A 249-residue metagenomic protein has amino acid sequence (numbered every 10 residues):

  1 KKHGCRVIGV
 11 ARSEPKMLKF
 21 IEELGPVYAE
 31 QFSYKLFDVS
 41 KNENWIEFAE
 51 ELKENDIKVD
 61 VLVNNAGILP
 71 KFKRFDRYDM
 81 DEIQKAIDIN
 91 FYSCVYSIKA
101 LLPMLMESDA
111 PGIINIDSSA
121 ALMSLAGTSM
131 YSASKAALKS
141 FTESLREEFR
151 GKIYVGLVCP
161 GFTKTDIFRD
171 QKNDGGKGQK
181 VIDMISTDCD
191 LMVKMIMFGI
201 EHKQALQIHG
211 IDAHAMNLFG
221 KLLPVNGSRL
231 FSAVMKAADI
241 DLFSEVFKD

Functional and structural regions predicted by a protein language model:
C5-K19: Conserved glycine-rich Rossmann-like NAD(P)H-binding loop of the short-chain dehydrogenase/reductase
E14-P15, L36-E47, M80: The beta1-alpha1 cofactor-binding region of Rossmann-like NAD(H)/NADP(H)-dependent oxidoreductases
A66-P70: Conserved NAD(P)H cofactor-binding loop of Rossmann-fold oxidoreductase domains
K73-F75, D79-Q84: Substrate-binding pocket helix/loop in short-chain dehydrogenase/reductase
I98, S134: Active-site helix of classical SDR
S118: Residue(s) in the substrate-gating loop at a strand-loop-helix junction that position the organic substrate next
F149-I211: SDR active-site lid
